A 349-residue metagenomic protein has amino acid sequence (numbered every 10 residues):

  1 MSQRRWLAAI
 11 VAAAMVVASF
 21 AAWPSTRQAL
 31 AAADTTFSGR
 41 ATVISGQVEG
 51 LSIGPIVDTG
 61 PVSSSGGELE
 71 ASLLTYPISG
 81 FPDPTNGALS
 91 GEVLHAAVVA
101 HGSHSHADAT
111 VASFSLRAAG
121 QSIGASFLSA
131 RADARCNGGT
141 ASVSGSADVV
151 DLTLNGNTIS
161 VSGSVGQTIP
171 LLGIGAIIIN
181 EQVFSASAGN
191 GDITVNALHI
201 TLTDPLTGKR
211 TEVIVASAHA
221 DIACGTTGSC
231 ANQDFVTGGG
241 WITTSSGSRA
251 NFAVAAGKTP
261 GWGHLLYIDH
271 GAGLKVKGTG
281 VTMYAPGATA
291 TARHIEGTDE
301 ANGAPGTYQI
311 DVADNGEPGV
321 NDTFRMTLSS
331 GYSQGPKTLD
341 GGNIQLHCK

Functional and structural regions predicted by a protein language model:
M1-A31: Sec-dependent, cleavable N-terminal signal peptides
R5, A13, Q28, I169-P170 (+5 more regions): Intrinsic-disorder/low-complexity peptide segments enriched for small residues
V11, R27, S105, G191 (+3 more regions): Generic detector of short, well-ordered, non-transmembrane alpha-helical segments enriched in hydrophobic residues
A18, G91-A96, T282-P286: General secondary-structure propensity
L30-Q233: Extended, solvent-exposed, non-transmembrane regions
S229-K349: Extracellular glycoprotein-like low-complexity segments
